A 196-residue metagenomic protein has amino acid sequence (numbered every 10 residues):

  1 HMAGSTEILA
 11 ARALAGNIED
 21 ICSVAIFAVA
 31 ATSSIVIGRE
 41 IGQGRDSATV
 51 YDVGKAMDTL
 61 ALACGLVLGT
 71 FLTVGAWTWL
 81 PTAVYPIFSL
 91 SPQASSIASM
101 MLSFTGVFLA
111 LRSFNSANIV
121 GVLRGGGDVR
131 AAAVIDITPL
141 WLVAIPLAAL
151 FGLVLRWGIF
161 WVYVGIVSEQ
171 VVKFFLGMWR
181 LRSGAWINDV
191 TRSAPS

Functional and structural regions predicted by a protein language model:
A3, V74, T78, I145-P146: Short helix-kink/termination motifs in transmembrane helices of multi-pass secondary transporters
A3-T6, G125-G127, V154-R156: Helix-loop interface residues and adjacent transmembrane-helix termini in multi-pass membrane transporters, primarily
L9-W77, S113-A132: Small-residue-rich hydrophobic transmembrane alpha-helices
I26-A30, F104-G125, A131-L140, L147 (+2 more regions): Short runs within selected transmembrane alpha-helices of multi-pass transporters and secretion channels
S34, L142-V143: Hydrophobic alpha-helical transmembrane segments of integral membrane proteins, especially lipid-exposed positions
I37-F108, F151-S196: Short alpha-helical transmembrane segments in multi-pass integral membrane proteins
A144-G152: Hydrophobic alpha-helical transmembrane segments in multi-pass integral membrane proteins
